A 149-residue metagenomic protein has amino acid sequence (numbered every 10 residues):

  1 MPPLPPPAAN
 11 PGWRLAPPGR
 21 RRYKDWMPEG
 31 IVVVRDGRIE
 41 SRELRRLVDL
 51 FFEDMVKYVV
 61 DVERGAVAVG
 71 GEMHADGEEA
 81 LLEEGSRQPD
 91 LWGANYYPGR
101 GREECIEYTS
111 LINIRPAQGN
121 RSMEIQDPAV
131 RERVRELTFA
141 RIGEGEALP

Functional and structural regions predicted by a protein language model:
A8-A9, A16: Ala/Thr-enriched low-complexity intrinsically disordered regions
R38-A80: Negatively charged, low-complexity tracts enriched in Asp/Glu with abundant Ser/Thr
E40-V48, P116-D127: Short histidine-centered catalytic/ligand-binding loop motif
E72-E103: Amphipathic, interaction-prone secondary-structure segments
P98, R102-I125: Intrinsically disordered, low-complexity regulatory segments enriched in Ser/Thr/Pro and charged residues
M123-P149: Well-ordered alpha/beta subsegment
